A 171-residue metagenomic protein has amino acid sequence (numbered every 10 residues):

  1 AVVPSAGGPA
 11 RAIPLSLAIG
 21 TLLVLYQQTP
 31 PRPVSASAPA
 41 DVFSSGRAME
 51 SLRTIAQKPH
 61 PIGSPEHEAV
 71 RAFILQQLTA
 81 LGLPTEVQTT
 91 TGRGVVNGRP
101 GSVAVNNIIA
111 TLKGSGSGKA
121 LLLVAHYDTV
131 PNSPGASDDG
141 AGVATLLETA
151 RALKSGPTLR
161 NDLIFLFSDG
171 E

Functional and structural regions predicted by a protein language model:
A1-A10: Cytosolic-side transmembrane helix boundary signature
P9-L25: Hydrophobic membrane-insertion alpha-helices, especially the h-region of bacterial N-terminal signal peptides
T21-V70, L81, D128: N-terminal capping segment at the start of a domain
D41-A48, H60-R71, G101-V103, A120 (+3 more regions): Solvent-exposed, acidic/flexible segments
M49-L52, R71, L75, V143 (+1 more regions): Extracytoplasmic/secreted envelope proteins and their assembly/folding machinery, especially bacterial periplasmic
T54-K113: A non-catalytic alpha/beta surface segment that caps or lines the substrate-entry region of metallo-dependent hydrolase
A110, L123-E171: Alpha-helical metal-binding/catalytic segments enriched in His/Glu/Asp
G114-A120: Proline/glycine-enriched tight loop/beta-turn segments at coil->beta junctions that connect or precede beta-strands
